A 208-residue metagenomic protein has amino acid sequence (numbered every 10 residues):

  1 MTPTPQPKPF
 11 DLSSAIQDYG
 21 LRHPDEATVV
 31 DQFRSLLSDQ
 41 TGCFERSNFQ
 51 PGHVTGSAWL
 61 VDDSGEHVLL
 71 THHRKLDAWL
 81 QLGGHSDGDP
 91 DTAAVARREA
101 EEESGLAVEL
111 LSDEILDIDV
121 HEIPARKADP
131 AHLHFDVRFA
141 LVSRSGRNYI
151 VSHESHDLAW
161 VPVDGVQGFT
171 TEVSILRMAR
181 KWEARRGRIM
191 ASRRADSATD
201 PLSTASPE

Functional and structural regions predicted by a protein language model:
M1-E26, A93-L111: Short N-terminal secondary-structure initiator segments
M1-P7, A78-G88, G105, P162: Short N-terminal helix-initiation segments at or just after the protein's N-terminus
T2-P5, P9-Q17, H132, G146-E208: Nudix hydrolase/Nudix homology domain
D18-S57, S197: Acidic, metal-coordinating catalytic segment for phosphate/diphosphate chemistry, firing primarily on the Nudix
E45-Q81: N-terminal strand-loop-strand
E66-E102: Conserved Nudix-box catalytic region and its N-terminal flanking loop in Nudix hydrolases and closely related
D87-S174: Unchanged
